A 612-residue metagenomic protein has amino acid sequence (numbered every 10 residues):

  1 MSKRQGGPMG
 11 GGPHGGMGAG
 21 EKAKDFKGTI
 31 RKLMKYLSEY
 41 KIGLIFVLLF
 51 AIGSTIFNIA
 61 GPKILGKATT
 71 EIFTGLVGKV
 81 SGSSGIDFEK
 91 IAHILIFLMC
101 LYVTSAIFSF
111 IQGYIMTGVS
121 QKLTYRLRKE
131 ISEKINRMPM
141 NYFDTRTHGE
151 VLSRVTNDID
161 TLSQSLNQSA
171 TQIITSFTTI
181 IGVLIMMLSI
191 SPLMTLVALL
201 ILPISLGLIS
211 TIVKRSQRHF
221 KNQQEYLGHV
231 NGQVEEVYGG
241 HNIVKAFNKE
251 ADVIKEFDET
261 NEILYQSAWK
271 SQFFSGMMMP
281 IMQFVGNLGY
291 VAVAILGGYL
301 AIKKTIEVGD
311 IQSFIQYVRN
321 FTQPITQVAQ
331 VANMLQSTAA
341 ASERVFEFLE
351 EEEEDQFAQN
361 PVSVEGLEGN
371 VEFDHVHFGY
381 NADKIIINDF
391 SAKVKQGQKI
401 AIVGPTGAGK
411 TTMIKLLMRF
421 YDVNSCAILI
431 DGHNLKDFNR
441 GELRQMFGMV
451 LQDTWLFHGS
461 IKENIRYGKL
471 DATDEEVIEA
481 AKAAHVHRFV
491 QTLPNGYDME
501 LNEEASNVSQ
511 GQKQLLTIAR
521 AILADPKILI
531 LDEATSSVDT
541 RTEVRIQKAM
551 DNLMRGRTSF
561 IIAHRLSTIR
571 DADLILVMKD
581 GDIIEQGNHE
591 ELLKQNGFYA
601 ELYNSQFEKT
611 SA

Functional and structural regions predicted by a protein language model:
G20, T29, L37, M116 (+2 more regions): Juxtamembrane loop-to-helix connectors within ABC transporter transmembrane domains
M34, I42-K67, L98, G113-T117 (+4 more regions): Alpha-helical segments in transporter systems
E39, G43-I56, L101, Q168-N222 (+2 more regions): Transmembrane helices of ABC transporter permease
E39, M140-N141, I159-L166, A170 (+7 more regions): An intracellular "coupling" helix at the cytosolic face of ABC transporter transmembrane type-1 domains
L44-F108, S189-L193, K304-V308: Transmembrane helix-loop-helix hairpins at lipid-water interfaces of multipass membrane proteins, especially the type-1
M186-L200, K270-E343, F348-L349: Helix-loop-helix
F357-A358, V364-A612: ABC-type nucleotide-binding domain
